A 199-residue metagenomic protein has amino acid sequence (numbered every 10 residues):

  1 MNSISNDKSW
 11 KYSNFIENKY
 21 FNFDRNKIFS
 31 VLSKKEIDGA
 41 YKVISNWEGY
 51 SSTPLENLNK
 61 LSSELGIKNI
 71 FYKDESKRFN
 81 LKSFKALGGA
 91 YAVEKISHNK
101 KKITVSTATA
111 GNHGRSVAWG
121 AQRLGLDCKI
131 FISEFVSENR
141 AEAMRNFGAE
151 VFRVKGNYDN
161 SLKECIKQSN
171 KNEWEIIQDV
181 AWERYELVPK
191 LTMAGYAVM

Functional and structural regions predicted by a protein language model:
M1-M199: PLP-dependent amino-acid enzyme catalytic core
